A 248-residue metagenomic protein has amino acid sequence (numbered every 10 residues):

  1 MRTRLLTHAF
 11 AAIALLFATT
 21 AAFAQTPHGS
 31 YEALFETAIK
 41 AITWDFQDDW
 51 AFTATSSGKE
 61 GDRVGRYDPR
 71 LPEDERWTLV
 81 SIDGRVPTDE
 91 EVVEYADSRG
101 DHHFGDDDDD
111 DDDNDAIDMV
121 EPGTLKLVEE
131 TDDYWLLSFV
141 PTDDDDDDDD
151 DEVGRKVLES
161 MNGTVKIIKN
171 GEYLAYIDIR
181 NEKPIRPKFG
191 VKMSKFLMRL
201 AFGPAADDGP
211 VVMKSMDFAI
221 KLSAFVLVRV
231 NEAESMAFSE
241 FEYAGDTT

Functional and structural regions predicted by a protein language model:
M1-F10: Bacterial N-terminal signal peptides that target proteins for export
A11-A12, A22: Cleavable N-terminal signal peptides
A18-T20: N-terminal signal peptide c-region/cleavage motif recognized by signal peptidases
A24-M161, Y173, R180-M193, K221-T248: Structured extracytoplasmic
N162-V165, L197-D207: Extended lipid/amphipathic-ligand handling interfaces
G163-T164, I168-R180, P210-D217: Extended soluble regions of mature proteins
Y176, K188, P204-D207: Acidic-leaning, charged glycine-interspersed low-complexity segments
G203-N231: Cysteine/selenocysteine-centered motifs that mediate thiol-based redox chemistry or coordinate metal-sulfur cofactors
